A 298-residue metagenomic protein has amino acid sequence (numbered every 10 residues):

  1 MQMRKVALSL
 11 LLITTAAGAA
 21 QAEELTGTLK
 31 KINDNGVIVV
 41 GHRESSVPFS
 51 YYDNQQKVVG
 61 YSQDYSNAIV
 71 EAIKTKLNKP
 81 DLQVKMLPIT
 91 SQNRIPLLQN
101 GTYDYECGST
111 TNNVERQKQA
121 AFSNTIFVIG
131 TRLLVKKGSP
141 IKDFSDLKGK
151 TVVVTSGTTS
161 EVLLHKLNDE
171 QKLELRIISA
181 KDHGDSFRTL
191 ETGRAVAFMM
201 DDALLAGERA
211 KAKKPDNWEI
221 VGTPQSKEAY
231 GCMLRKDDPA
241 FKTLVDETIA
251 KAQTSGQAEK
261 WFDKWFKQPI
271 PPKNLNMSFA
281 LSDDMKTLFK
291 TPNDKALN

Functional and structural regions predicted by a protein language model:
E23, N67-A72, S145, K150-T151 (+2 more regions): Extended ligand-binding regions for polar small-molecule ligands
E23-Y105: Extracytoplasmic small-molecule ligand-binding "clamshell" domains of the periplasmic binding protein/Venus flytrap
L29, V58, S109, R116-I126 (+2 more regions): A structural signal for short loop-to-beta-strand junctions that line the ligand-binding cleft of periplasmic/secreted
V39, S45-P48, V58-T75, T111 (+2 more regions): Bilobed "Venus flytrap"/periplasmic-binding protein-like clamshell domains and structurally analogous long
H42-S46, L87-Q92, G101-N113, K137 (+4 more regions): Beta->alpha turn/N-cap motifs
E44, F127-G138, A210-I249, Q268-N293 (+1 more regions): Periplasmic-binding protein-like
N67, K79-D146, M285-A296: Acidic, polar ligand-binding/catalytic clefts
N93, C107-K118, V162-E170, G184 (+1 more regions): A ligand-binding cleft/hinge motif common to bilobed small-molecule-binding domains
